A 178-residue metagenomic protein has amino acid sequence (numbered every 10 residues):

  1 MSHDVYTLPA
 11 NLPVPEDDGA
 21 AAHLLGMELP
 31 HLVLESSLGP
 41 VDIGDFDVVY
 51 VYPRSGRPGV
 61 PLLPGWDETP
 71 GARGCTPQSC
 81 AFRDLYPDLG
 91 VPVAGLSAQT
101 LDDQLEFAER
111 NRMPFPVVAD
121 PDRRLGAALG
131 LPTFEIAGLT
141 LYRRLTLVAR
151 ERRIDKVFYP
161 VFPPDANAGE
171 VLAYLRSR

Functional and structural regions predicted by a protein language model:
M1-R178: Chalcogenol-based redox active-site neighborhoods
